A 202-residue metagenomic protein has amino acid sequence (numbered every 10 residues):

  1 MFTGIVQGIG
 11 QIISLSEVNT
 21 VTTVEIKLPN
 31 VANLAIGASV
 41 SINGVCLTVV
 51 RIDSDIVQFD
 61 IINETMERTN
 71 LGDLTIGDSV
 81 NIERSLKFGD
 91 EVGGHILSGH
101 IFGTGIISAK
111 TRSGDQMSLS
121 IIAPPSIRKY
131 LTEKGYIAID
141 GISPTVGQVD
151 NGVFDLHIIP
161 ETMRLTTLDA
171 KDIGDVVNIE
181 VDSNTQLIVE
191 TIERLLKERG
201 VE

Functional and structural regions predicted by a protein language model:
M1-E202: Conserved loop->alpha-helix
